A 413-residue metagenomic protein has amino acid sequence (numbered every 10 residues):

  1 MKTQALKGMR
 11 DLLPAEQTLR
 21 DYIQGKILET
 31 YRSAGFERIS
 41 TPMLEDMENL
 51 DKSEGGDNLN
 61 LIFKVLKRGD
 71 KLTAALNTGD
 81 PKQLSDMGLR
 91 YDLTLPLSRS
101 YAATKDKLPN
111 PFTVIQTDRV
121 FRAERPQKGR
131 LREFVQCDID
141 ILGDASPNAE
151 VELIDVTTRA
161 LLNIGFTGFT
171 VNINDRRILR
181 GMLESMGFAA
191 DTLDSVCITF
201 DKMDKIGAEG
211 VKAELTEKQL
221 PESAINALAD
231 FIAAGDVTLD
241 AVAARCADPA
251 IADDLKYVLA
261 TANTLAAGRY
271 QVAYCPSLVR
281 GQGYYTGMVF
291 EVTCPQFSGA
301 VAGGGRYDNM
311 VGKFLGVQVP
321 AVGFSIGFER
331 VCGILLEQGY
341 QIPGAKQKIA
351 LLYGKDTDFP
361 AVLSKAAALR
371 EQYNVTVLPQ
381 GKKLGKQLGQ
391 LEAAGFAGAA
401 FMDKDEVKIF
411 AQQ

Functional and structural regions predicted by a protein language model:
M1-Q4, L183, F188, S195: Charged, compositionally biased N-terminal leader segments and the immediate start of the first structured element
M1-Y91, L95, A103, V151 (+2 more regions): TRNA-binding/sensing appendages of the translation machinery
L19-F36, E45-D46, P81-L84, D92-D106 (+2 more regions): Positively charged, Gly/Ser-enriched RNA/tRNA-binding surfaces
L50-D51, R180, K202, Q387: Short Asp/Glu-rich motifs
D51-L66, A190-D194, V292-P295, F396-M402: Short, structured secondary-structure boundary patches
E54, R180-A190, G283-F290, E337: Short glycine/threonine-rich loop-to-helix capping motif typified by GTGT followed within a few residues by an Asp-Pro
L59-A74, G187-V211: Acidic, His- and aromatic-enriched active-site or binding-groove loops in soluble protein domains that engage sugars
T170-G181: Glycine-rich, mobile lid/loop segments that gate access to catalytic sites or pores
